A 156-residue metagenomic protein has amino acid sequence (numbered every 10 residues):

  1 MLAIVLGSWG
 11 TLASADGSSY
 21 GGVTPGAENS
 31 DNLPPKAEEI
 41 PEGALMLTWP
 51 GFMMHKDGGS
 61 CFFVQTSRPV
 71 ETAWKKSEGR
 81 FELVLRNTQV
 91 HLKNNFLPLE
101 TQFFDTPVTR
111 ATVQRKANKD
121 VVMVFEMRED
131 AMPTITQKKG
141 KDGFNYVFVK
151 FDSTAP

Functional and structural regions predicted by a protein language model:
M1-P156: Short linear recognition/processing motifs and adjacent strand/loop elements at protein termini and domain edges
